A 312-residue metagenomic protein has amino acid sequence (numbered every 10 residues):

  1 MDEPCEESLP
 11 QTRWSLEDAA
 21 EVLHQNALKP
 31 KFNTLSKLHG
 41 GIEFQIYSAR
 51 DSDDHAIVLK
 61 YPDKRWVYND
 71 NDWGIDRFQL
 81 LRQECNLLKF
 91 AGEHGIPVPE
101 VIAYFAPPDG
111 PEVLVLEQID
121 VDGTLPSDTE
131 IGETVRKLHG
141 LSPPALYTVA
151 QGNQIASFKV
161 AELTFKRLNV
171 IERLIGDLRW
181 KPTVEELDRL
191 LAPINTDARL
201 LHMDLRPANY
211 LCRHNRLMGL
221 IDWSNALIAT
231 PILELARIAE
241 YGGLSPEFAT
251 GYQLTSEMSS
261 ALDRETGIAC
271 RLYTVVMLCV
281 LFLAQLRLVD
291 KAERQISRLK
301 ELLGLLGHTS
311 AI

Functional and structural regions predicted by a protein language model:
M1-R13, S310: Phosphate/pyrophosphate-binding loops and the adjoining catalytic core of nucleotide-dependent enzymes
Q11-D18, G41, Q79-Q83, S127-E130 (+5 more regions): Soluble or luminal CAZymes and related metallo-dependent hydrolases
W14-P30, L141-M203, Q295, E301 (+1 more regions): An alpha-helical support segment within catalytic cores of ATP-dependent transferases
S36-E43, Y47-G152: ATP-binding pocket architecture of kinase catalytic cores
D54, P111-E112, T196-A198, R216: Conserved catalytic motifs of the protein kinase core domain
A198-L201, R206-P207, L211-D263: Active-site Asp-x-Gly
I232-A261, T274-E293, S297-G304: Active-site activation/catalytic loop segments of kinase-like enzymes and analogous catalytic loops in related
E265-A269: Residue-level signature of transmembrane alpha-helical entry/exit and packing/kink sites in multi-pass membrane
